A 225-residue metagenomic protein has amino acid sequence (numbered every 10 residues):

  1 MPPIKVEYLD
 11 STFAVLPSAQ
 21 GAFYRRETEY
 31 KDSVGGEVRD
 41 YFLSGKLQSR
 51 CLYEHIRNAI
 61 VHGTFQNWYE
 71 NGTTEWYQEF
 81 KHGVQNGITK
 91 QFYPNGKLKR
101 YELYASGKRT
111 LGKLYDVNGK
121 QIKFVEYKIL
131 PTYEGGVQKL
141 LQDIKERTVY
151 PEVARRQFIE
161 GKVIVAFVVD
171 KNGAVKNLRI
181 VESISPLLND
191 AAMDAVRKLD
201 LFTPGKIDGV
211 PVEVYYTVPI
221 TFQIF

Functional and structural regions predicted by a protein language model:
M1-K81, N86-F92, K97-A105, R109-T132 (+1 more regions): Periodic aromatic/glycine/histidine/acidic cluster detector with a strong bias toward beta-strand repeat architectures
C51, Q78, V165-F167, L178 (+2 more regions): Preference for bulky hydrophobic residues occupying beta-strand positions in well-ordered beta-sheet regions
A59, E134-Q138, P186, D190: Soluble non-cytosolic domains of exported or imported proteins
Y69, K171, I220-I224: Beta-strand elements of well-folded, non-transmembrane domains
T110-L111, P186-D194: A short, polar/charged loop-to-alpha-helix boundary motif
T132-A166, M193-F225: Short proline/glycine- and basic residue-enriched helix-capping loop/turn segments at helix->loop/beta transitions
V169-V175: Short, glycine-anchored, charge-dense loop/turn motifs used at functional sites
V175, I180-N189: Short glycine/proline-centered loop/turn elements that form peptide/ligand docking sites
